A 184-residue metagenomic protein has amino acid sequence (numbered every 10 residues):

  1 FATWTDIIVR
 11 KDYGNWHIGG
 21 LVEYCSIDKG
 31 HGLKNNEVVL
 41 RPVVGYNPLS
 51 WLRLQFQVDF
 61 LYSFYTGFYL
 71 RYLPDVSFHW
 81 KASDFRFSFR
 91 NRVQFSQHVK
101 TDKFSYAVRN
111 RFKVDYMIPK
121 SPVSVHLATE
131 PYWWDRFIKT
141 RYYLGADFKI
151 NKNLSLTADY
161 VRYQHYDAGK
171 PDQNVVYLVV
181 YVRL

Functional and structural regions predicted by a protein language model:
F1-Q55: Start-of-domain marker
F1-T3, I27-E37, Y62-Y69, Q97-Y106 (+2 more regions): Solvent-exposed loop/turn segments connecting transmembrane beta-strands in outer-membrane beta-barrel proteins
D6, V39-R41, L73-D75, R111-K113 (+2 more regions): Membrane-embedded beta-strand positions in outer-membrane beta-barrel channels/transporters
Y13-N15, V22-D28, V58-F64, W80-A82 (+4 more regions): Transmembrane beta-strands of outer-membrane beta-barrel pores
N15, F78-H79, R86-E130: Detector for outer-membrane/organellar transmembrane beta-barrel domains, recognizing the amphipathic beta-strand
N15-G20, S50-F56, S83-F87, K120-V125 (+1 more regions): Repeated loop/turn-to-beta-strand initiation elements of outer-membrane beta-barrel proteins
G32-D84: Hydrophobic/aromatic-rich structural module bridging two neighboring secondary-structure elements via a short loop
V76, F148, Q173-L184: Outer-membrane beta-barrel "beta-signal"
